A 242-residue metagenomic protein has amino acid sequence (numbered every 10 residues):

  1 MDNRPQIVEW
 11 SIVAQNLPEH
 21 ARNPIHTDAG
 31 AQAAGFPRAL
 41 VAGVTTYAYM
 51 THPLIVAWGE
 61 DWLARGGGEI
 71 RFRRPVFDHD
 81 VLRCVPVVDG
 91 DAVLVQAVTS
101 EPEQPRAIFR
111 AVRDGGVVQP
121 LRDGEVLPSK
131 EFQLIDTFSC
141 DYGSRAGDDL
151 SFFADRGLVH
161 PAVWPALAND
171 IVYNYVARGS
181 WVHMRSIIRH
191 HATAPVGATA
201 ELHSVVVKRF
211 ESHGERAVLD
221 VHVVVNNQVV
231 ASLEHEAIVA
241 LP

Functional and structural regions predicted by a protein language model:
M1-A14, G67, R74-I135, A194-P242: HotDog/MaoC-like acyl-thioester-processing domains
M1-R65, G116-R185: Hot-dog-fold acyl-thioester-processing enzymes
H20, H26, H52, H160 (+6 more regions): Histidine (H) residue identity feature
R38, A42, A192-A198: Short amphipathic alpha-helical interaction segments
G67-F72, R185-H191: Short structured motifs
P161-Y173, M184-S186, H190, G197 (+2 more regions): Compact DNA/chromatin-associated regulatory and scaffold domains in nuclear/nucleoid proteins
